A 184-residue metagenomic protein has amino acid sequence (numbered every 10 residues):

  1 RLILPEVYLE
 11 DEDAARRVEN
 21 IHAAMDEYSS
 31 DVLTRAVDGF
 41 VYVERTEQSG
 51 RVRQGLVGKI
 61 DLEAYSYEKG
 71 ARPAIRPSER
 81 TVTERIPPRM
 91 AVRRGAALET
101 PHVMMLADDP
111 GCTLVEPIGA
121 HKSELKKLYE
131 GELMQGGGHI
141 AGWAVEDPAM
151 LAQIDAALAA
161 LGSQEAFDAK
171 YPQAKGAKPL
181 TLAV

Functional and structural regions predicted by a protein language model:
R1-G136, A174: N-terminal extension/subdomain marker
R93, Q135, A149-A152, A156-A159 (+2 more regions): A sequence-level detector for short glycine-anchored, His/Arg-bearing signature motifs that mark catalytic or binding
K126-D155: A short, charged helix-loop
